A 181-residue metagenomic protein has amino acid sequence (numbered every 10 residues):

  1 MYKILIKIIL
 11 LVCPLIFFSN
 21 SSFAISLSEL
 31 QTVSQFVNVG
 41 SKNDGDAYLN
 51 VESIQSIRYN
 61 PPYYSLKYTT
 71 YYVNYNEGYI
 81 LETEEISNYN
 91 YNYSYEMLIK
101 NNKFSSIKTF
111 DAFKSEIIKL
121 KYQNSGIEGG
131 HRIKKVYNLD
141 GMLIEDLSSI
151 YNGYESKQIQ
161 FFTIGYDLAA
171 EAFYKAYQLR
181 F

Functional and structural regions predicted by a protein language model:
M1-S26: Classical Sec-dependent N-terminal signal peptides that target proteins to the secretory pathway
I4, I8, L30-T32, E85: Intrinsic disorder/low-complexity segments enriched in polar/small residues
F23-T83, N90-F181: N-terminal secretory-pathway/extracellular module detecting exported/lumenal segments and adjacent signal-anchor/first
